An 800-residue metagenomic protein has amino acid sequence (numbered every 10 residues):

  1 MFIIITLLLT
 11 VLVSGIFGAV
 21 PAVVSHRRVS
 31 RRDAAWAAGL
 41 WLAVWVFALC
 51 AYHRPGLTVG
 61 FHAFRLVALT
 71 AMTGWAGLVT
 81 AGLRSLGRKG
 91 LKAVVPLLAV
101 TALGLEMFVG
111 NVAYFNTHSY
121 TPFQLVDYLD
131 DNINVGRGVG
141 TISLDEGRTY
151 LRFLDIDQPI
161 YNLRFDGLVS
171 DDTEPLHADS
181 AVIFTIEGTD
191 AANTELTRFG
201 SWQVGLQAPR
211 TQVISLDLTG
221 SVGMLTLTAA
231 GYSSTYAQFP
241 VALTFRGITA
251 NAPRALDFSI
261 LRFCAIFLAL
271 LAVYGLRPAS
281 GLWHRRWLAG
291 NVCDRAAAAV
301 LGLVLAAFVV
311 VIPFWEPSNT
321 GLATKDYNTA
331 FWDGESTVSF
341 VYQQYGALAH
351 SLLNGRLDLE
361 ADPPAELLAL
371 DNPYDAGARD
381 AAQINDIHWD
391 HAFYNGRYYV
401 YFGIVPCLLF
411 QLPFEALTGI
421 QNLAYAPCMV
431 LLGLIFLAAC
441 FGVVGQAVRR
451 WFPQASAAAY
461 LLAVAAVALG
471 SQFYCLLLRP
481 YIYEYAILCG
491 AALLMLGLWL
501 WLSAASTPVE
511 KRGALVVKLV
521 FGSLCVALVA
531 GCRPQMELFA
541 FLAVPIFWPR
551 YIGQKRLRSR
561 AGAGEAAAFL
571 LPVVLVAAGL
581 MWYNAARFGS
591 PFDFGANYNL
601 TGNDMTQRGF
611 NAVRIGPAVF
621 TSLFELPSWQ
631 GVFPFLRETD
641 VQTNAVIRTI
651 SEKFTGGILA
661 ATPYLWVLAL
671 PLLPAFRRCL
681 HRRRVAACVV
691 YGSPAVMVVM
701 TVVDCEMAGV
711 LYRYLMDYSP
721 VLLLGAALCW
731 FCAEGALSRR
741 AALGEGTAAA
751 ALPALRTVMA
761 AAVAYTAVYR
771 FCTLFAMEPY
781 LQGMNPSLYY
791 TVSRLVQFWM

Functional and structural regions predicted by a protein language model:
I3-L40, F64-G110, I260-Q343, A458-Y460 (+2 more regions): Start-transfer (signal-anchor) and selected internal transmembrane alpha helices of multi-pass inner/ER membrane
V13-S25, N644-R684, R740: Hydrophobic, aromatic-rich transmembrane alpha-helices and their immediate juxtamembrane boundary segments
R28-W45, F441-Q472, A492, P508-V517 (+2 more regions): Transmembrane-helix signature of polytopic, membrane-embedded enzymes that assemble or transfer cell-envelope glycans
V338, Y342, N354-F402, A468 (+4 more regions): Interfacial juxtamembrane loops and adjacent helix segments that form the catalytic/substrate-binding surfaces
L423-P453, L496, L500: Transmembrane-helix motifs of polytopic, lipid-linked glycan transferases
L488-V509, L524-V526, A540-L542, V721-G725: Specific aromatic-rich, kink-prone transmembrane helix
M495, V517-R533, A540-F541, A567 (+1 more regions): Membrane-interface alpha helices of multi-pass inner-membrane proteins
F539-V574: Perimembrane helix-loop-helix junctions
